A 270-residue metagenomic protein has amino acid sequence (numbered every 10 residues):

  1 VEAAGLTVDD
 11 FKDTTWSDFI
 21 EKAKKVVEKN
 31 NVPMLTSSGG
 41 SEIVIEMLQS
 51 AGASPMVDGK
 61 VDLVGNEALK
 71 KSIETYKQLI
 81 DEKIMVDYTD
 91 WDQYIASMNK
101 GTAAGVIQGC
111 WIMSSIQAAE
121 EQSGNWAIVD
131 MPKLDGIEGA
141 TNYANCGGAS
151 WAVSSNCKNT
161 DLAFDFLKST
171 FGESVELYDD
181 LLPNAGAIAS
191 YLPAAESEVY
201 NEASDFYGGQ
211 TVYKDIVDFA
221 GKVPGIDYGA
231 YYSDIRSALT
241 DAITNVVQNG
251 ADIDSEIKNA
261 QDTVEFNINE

Functional and structural regions predicted by a protein language model:
V1-E42, S54-D90, S155-D161, D165 (+1 more regions): Helix-loop-helix "hinge/cap" segment bordering the ligand-binding cleft or interdomain interface
A3, D234, A238-N249: Solvent-exposed, amphipathic alpha-helical segments
V27-G39, E173-N184, F266-E270: Bilobed periplasmic-binding protein-like "clamshell/Venus-flytrap" ligand-binding domains
I43-E46, K70-D165: Extracytoplasmic/periplasmic substrate-binding proteins
L48-A51, Y94, T170: Hydrophobic aliphatic residues
E74, Q78, S237-D241, D262: Generic structural signal for well-ordered, non-membrane alpha-helices
I112-S123, L134-A238: C-terminal lobe and pocket-closing loops of periplasmic/extracytoplasmic Venus-flytrap solute-binding proteins
S255-E256, T263, N267: Histidine-centered catalytic/metal-binding microenvironments
